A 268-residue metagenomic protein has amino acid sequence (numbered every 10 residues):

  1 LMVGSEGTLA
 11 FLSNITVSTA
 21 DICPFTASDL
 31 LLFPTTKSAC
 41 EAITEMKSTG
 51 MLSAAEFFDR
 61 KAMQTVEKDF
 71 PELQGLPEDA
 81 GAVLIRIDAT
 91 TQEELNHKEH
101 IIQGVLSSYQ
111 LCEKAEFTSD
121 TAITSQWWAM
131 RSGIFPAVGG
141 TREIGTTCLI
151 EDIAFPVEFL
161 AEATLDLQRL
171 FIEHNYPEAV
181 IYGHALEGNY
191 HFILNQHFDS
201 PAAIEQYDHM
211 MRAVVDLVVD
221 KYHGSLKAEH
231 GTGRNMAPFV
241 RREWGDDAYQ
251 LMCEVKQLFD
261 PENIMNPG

Functional and structural regions predicted by a protein language model:
L1-A228, G233-G268: Noncatalytic alpha-helical scaffold of FAD-dependent oxidoreductases
